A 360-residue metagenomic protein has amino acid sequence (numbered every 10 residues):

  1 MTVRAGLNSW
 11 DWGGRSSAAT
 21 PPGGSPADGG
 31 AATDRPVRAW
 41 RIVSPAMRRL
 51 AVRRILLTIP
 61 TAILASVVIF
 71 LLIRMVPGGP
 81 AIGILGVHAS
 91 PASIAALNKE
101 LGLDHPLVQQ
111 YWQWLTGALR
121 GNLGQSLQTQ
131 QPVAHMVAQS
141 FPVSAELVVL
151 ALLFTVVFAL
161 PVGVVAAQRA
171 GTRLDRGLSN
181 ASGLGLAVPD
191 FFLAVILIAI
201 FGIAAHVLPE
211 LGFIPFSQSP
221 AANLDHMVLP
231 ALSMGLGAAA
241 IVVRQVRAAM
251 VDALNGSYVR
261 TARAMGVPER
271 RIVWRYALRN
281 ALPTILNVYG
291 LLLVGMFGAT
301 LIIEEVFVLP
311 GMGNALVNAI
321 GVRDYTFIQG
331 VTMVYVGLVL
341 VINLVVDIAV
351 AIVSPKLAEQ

Functional and structural regions predicted by a protein language model:
M1-T61, A170-D175, I348-Q360: Transmembrane alpha-helical segments of polytopic membrane transport and secretion proteins
R38-M47, D104-L160: An internal, D/E-rich "acidic patch" concept
A46-R49, I59, V137, F141-L174 (+2 more regions): Alpha-helical transmembrane segments of integral membrane proteins, especially multi-pass inner/plasma-membrane
T61-W112, A205-H226: Hydrophobic alpha-helical transmembrane segments of membrane transport/permease proteins and related membrane-embedded
A62-V67, G183-I196, Y289-V294: Hydrophobic alpha-helical membrane-insertion segments
V67, L71, M75, V165 (+6 more regions): Hydrophobic membrane-targeting alpha-helices
N98-V108, R120-V133, I214-M227, M234 (+1 more regions): Membrane-interfacial helix-loop-helix junctions in multi-pass membrane proteins
Q130, N180-R244: Membrane-water interface segments at transmembrane-helix boundaries in multipass membrane proteins
